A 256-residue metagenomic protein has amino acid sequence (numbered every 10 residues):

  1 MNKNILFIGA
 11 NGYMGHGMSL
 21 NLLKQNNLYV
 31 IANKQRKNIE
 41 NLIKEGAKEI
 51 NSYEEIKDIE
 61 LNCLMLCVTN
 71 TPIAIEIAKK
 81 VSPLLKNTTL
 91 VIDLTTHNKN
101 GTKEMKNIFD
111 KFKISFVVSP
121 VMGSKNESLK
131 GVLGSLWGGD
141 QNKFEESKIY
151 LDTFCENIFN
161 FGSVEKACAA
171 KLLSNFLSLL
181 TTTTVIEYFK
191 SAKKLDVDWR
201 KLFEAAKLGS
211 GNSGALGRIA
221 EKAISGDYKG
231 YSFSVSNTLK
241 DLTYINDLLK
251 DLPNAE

Functional and structural regions predicted by a protein language model:
M1-I59, C63-L66, K125: NAD(P)+-binding Rossmann beta1-loop-alpha1 motif at the extreme N-terminus of oxidoreductases
I8, H97-N175: Rossmann-fold dinucleotide-binding core
M14, M18-S19, M105, Y150 (+1 more regions): Hydrophobic residues within alpha-helices that form the first helical element adjacent to the glycine-rich loop
L28, E49, F116-V117, I158 (+1 more regions): Hydrophobic beta-strand scaffold residues
Y53-F116: Rossmann-fold NAD(P) dinucleotide-binding segment
K130-G138, F159, S163-L195, E204-R218: Active-site-proximal catalytic alpha-helix in oxidoreductases
C168, G214-E256: Interdomain hinge/lid region at the active-site interface of Rossmann-like NAD(P)-dependent oxidoreductases
